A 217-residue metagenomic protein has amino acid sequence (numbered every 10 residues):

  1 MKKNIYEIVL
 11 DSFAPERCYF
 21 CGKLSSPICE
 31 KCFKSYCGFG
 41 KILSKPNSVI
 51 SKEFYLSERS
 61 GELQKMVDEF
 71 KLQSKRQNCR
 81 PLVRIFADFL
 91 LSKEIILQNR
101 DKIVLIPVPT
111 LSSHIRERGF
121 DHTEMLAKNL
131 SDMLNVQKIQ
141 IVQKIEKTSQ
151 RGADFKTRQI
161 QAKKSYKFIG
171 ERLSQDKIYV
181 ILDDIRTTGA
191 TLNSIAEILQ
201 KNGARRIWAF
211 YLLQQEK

Functional and structural regions predicted by a protein language model:
M1-K217: Glycine-rich phosphate/pyrophosphate-handling loop used in enzymes and phosphotransfer proteins
